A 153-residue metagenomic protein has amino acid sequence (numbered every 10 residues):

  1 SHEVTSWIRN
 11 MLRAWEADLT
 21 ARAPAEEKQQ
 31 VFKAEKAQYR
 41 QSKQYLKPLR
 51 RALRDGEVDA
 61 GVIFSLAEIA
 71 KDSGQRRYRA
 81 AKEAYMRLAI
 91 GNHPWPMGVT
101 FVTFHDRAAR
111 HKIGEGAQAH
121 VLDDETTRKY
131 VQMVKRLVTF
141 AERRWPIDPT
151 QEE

Functional and structural regions predicted by a protein language model:
S1-R51: Acidic, serine/threonine- and proline-rich intrinsically disordered low-complexity regions
R13, A17-T20, P24, R54 (+3 more regions): Generic surface-pattern signal
Q29, K33-K36, E57-A60, V121 (+1 more regions): Short, solvent-exposed segments of well-ordered alpha helices
A37-Q44, E57-V62, G74: Helix-boundary capping/turn motifs
R51-E57: Extended amphipathic alpha-helical scaffold segments
F64-E153: Predominantly eukaryotic Lys/Arg-rich, low-complexity intrinsically disordered regions that act as assembly/targeting
